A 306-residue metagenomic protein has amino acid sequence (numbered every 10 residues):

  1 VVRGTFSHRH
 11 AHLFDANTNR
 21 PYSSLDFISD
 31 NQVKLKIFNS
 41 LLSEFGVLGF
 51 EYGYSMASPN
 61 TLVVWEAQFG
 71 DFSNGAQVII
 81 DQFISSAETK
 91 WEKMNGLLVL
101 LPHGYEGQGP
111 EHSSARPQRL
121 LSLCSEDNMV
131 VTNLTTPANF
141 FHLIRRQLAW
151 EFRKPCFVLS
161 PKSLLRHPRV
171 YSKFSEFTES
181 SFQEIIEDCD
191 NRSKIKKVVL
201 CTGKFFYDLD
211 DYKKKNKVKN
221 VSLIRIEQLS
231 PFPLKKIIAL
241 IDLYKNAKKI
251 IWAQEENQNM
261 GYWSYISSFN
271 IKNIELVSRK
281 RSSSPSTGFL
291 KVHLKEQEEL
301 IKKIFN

Functional and structural regions predicted by a protein language model:
V1, F14, F38-S40, V64-W65 (+7 more regions): Generic beta-strand/beta-sheet core signal
V1-N60, W65-N74, V78-E88, F174-V221: Non-catalytic terminal/interface segments that mediate subunit docking, oligomerization, and allosteric communication
V1-T5, S73, F141, L148-K154: Gly/Pro-rich turn-and-neighbor structural signature
P21-S23, V33, G46-L48, N60-W65 (+7 more regions): Structural beta-strand/beta-sheet cores of well-ordered domains, especially the beta-sheet scaffolds that support
I37-L42, A67-N74, G107-A115, N128-T135 (+1 more regions): Alpha-helix capping and helix-loop boundary segments enriched in small/acidic/polar residues
G49-F50, F140-R145, E184-D188, K236-I237: Glycine-rich, charged/polar anion/phosphate-binding loops that engage phosphate groups from diverse ligands
S58, L62, L97, H103-W150: Conserved thiamine diphosphate
W91-K93, G104-S122, W150-R153, S163-N306: Thiamine diphosphate
